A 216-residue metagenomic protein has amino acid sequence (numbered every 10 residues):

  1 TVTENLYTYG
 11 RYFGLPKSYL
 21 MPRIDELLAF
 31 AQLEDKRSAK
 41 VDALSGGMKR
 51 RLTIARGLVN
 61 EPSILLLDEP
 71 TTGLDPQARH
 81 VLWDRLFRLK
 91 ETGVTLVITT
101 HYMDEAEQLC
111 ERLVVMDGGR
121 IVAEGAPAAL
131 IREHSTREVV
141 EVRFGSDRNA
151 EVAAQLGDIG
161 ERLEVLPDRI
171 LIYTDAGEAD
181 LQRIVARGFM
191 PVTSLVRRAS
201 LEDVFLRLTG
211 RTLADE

Functional and structural regions predicted by a protein language model:
Y7, R11, S18-K36: Conserved ABC ATPase "signature" region
I54: Hydrophobic anchor residue at the start of the ABC signature
V59-S63: A short, proline-enriched helix->beta-strand linker immediately N-terminal to the Walker B motif in ABC-type P-loop
L65-D68: Catalytic Walker B motif of ABC-type/P-loop ATPase nucleotide-binding domains
P76-A78, H101: Helix N-cap at the start of a conserved alpha-helix in ABC-type nucleotide-binding domains
W83-D175: ABC transporter nucleotide-binding domain
